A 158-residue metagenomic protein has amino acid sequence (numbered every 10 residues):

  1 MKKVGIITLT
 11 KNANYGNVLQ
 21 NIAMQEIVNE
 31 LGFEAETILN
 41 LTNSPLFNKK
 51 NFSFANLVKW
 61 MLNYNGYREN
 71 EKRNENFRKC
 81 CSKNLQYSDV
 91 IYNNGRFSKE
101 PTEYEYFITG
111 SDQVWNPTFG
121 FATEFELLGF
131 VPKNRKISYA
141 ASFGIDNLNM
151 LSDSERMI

Functional and structural regions predicted by a protein language model:
M1-G5: Extreme N-terminal starter segment of soluble prokaryotic enzymes
I7-Y15, L19-Q20, M24-M157: Aromatic- and Gly/Pro-rich donor/ligand-binding loops that form nucleotide- or phosphate-bearing donor binding pockets
